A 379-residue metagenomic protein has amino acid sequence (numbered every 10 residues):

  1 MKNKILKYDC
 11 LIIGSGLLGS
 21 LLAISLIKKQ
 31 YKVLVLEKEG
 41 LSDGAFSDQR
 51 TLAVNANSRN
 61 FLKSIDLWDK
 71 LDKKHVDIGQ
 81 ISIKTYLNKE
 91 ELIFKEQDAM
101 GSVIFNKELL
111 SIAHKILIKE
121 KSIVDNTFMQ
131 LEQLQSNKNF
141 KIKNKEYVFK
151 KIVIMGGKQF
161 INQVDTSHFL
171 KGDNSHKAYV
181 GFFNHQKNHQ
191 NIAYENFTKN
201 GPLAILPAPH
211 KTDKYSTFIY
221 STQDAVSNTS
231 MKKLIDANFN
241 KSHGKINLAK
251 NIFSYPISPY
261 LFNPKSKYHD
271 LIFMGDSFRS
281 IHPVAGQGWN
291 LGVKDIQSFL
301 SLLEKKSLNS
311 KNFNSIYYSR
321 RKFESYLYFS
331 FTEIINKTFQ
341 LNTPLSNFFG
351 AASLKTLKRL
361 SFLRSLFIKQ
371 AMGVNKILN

Functional and structural regions predicted by a protein language model:
M1-K7: A short, basic/flexible loop-to-alpha-helix module at the beginning of a structural domain
L6, N60-S64, H75-T166, K171-V180: Conserved N-terminal helical subregion
L11-I13, S25-R50: Glycine-rich FAD pyrophosphate-binding loop
G19-S20: N-terminal Rossmann-fold NAD(P) dinucleotide-binding loop
D48-K73: N-terminal glycine-rich dinucleotide-binding loop that anchors FAD/FMN and/or NAD(P) in oxidoreductases
E146, K151-I152, G156-F239, G244 (+1 more regions): Conserved FAD-binding catalytic core of PHBH/FMO-like flavoproteins
V226-L308: FAD/FMN-dependent oxidoreductases across multiple families
S301-N379: C-terminal helical "tail/cap" subdomain of flavin- and related membrane-associated enzymes
